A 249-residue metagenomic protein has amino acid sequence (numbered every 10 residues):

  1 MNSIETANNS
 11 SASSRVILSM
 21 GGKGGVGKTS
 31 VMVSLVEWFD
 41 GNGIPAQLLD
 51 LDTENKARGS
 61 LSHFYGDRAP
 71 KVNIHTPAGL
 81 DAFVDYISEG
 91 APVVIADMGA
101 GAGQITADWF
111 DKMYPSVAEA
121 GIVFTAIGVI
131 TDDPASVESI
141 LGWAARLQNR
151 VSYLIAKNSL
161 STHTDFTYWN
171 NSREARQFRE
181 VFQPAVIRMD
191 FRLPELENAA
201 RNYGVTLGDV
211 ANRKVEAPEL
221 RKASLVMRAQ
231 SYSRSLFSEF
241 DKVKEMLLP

Functional and structural regions predicted by a protein language model:
N2-S10: Pre-Walker A adenine-sensing motif
N9-L18, M32, G41-T106, V123: Nucleotide-state-sensitive switch-loop elements of NTP-binding domains
G22-G25: Walker A (P-loop) phosphate-binding loop of P-loop NTPases
K28: Conserved lysine of the Walker
F39, Y86-I87, M113-V117: Hydrophobic helix-cap positions at the C-terminus of alpha-helices in RecA-like/P-loop ATPase nucleotide-binding cores
G101-A199: Conserved catalytic-core segment of NTP-binding enzymes
N202-P249: NTP-binding/hydrolysis catalytic cores, primarily Walker-type P-loop NTPases
